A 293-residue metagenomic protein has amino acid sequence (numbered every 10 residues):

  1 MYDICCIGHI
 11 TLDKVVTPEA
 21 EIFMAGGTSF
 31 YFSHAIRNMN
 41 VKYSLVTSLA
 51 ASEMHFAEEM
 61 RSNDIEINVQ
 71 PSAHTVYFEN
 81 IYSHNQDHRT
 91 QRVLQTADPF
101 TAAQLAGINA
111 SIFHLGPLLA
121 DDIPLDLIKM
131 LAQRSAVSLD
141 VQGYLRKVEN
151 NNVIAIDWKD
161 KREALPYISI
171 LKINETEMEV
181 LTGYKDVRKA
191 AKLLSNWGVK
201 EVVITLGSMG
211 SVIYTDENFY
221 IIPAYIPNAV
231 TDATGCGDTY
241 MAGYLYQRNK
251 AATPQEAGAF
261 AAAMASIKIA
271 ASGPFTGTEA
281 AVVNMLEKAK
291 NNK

Functional and structural regions predicted by a protein language model:
M1-C5: Extreme N-terminal starter segment of soluble prokaryotic enzymes
L12-F23, N38-G116, D121, D126-A136 (+1 more regions): Conserved N-terminal subdomain of the carbohydrate kinase-like
I22-H34: Short catalytic helix/loop segments, enriched in acidic residues and glycine and frequently bearing histidine
S33-K42, Q247-K250: Alpha-helix C-terminal capping segments
H34, F78-N80, G210-Y214: Short beta-strand scaffold segments in enzyme catalytic cores
I36, N174, G237: Short, conserved phosphate/pyrophosphate- and ester-handling motifs at nucleotide-, phospho-/glycolipid
G116-K192: Conserved beta-alpha-beta core of the PfkB/ribokinase-like small-molecule kinase fold
I154-W158, R162, R188-K293: Conserved phosphate-binding/catalytic region of the ribokinase-like
